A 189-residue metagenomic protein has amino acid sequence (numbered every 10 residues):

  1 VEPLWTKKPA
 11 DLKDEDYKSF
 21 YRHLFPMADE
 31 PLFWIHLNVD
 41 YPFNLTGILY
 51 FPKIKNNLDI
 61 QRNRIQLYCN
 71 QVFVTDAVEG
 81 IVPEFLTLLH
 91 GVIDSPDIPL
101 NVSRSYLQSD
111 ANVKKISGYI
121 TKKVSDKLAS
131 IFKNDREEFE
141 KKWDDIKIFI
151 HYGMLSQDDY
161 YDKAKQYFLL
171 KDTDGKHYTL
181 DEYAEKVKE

Functional and structural regions predicted by a protein language model:
V1-E189: Conserved GHKL (Bergerat-fold) ATPase module
